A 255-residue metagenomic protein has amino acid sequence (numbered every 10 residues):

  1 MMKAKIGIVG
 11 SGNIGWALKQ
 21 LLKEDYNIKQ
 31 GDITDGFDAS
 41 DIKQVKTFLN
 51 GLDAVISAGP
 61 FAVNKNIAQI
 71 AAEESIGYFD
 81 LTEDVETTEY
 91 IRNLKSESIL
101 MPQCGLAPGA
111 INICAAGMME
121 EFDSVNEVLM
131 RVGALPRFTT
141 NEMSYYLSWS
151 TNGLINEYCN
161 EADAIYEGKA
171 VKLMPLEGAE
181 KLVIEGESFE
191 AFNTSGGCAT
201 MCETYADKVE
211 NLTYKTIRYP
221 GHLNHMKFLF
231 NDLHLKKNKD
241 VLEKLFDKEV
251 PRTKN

Functional and structural regions predicted by a protein language model:
I6-G10: Conserved N-terminal Rossmann-fold NAD(P)-binding element of oxidoreductases
I14: Hydrophobic/small residue at the entry helix of a nucleotide-binding pocket
L22: Aromatic pocket-lining residues of Rossmann-like dinucleotide-binding sites
D32-K43: Adenosine-cofactor binding site in Rossmann-like domains, unifying the SAM/SAH pocket of S-adenosylmethionine-dependent
K46-N50, A72: A short, aliphatic-rich alpha-helical micro-motif
D53-A68, S75, D80-T87: N-terminal glycine-rich "phosphate-gripper" loop used for MgATP/nucleotide binding and carboxylate activation
L81-P102: Rossmann-fold NAD(P)-binding glycine/threonine-rich loop
E121-N255: C-terminal catalytic/substrate-binding lobe primarily of soluble NAD(P)-dependent oxidoreductases
